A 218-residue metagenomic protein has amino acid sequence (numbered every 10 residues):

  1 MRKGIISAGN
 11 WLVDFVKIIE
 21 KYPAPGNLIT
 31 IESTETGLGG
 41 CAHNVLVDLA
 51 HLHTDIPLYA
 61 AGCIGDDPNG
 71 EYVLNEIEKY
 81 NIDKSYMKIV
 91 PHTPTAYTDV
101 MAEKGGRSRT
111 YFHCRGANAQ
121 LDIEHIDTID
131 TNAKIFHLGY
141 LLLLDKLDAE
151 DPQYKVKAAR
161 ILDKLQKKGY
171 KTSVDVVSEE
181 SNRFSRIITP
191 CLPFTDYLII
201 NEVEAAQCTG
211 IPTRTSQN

Functional and structural regions predicted by a protein language model:
M1-I82, G106: Glycine-rich phosphate/adenosyl-contacting loop at the front of the ribokinase-like
M1-V13, L74-I89, T93, V100-N218: Ribokinase/PfkB-type carbohydrate-kinase core domain
